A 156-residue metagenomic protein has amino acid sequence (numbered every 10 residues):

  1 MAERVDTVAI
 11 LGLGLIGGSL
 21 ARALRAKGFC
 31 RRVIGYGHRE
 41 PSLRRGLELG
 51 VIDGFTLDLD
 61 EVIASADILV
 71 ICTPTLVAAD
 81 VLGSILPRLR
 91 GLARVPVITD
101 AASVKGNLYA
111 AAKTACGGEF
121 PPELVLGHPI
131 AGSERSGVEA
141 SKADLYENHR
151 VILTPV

Functional and structural regions predicted by a protein language model:
M1-A64: NAD(P)+-binding Rossmann beta1-loop-alpha1 motif at the extreme N-terminus of oxidoreductases
C30-R31, L89-P96, F120-P122: A short helix->loop->beta-strand "cap" motif at the edges of active sites that frequently abuts
V33, I98-T99, L124, V151: Hydrophobic/aromatic residues located in beta-strands of well-ordered beta-sheets within soluble catalytic
S42, V77, K105-L108: Conserved short alpha-helix immediately C-terminal to the canonical SAM/SAH-binding motif I of Rossmann-like
L59-T99: Rossmann-like NAD(P)-binding element
V97-G106, A111-A115: A generic, well-ordered mixed alpha/beta core segment in the N-terminal half of proteins
A112-V156: Rossmann-fold dinucleotide-binding core
